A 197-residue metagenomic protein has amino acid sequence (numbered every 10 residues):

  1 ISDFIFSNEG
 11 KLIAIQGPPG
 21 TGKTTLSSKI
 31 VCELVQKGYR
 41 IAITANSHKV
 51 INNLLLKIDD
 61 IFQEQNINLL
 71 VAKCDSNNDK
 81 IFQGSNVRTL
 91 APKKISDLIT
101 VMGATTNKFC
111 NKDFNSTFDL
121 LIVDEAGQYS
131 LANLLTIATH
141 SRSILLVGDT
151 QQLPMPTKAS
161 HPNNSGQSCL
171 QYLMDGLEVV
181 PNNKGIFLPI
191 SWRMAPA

Functional and structural regions predicted by a protein language model:
I1-K108: ASCE P-loop NTPase motor cores of helicases and related translocases
Q36-Y39, A45-N52, N107-A197: Conserved helicase motor core of SF1/SF2 NTP-dependent helicases
